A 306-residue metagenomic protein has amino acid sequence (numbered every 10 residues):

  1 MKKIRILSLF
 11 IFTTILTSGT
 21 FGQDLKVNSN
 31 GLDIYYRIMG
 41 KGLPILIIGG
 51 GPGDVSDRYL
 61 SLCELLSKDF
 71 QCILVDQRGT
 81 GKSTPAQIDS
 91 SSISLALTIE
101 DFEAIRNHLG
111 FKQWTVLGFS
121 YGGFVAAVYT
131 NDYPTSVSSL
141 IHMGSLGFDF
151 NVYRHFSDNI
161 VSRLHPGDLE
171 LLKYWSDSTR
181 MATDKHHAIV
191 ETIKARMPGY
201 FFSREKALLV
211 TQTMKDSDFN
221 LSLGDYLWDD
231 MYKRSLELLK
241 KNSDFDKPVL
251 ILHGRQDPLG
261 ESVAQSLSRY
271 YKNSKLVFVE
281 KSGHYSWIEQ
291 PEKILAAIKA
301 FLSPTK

Functional and structural regions predicted by a protein language model:
L32-P85: Conserved HGGG/HGGXW glycine-rich cap/lid loop of the alpha/beta-hydrolase fold
Q77-F119: Active-site loop/oxyanion-hole signature of alpha/beta-hydrolase fold enzymes
K112-H155: Conserved hydrolase catalytic core segment
L140-S178: Flexible "cap/lid" loop of the alpha/beta hydrolase fold
T179-D225: Conserved alpha/beta-hydrolase catalytic His-Asp/Glu region
F245, I251-H253: Short beta-strand/loop motif that positions the catalytic acidic residue of the alpha/beta-hydrolase fold
P258-V263: Conserved alpha/beta-hydrolase "acid-adjacent" motif
S274-K306: Catalytic active-site module of serine/aspartate enzymes centered on a nucleophile-bearing elbow/loop
